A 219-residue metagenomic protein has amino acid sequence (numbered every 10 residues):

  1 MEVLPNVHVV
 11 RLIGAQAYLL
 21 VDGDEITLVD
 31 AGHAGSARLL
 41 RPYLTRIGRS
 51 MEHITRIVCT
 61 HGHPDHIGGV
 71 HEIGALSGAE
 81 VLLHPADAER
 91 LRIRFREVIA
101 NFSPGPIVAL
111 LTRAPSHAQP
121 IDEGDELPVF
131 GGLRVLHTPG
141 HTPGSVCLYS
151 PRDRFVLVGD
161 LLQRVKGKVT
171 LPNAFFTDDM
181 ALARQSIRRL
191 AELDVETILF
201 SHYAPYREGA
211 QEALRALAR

Functional and structural regions predicted by a protein language model:
M1-I47, C147-G159, R164: Conserved beta-strand hairpin/beta-sheet module of binuclear metal-dependent hydrolase folds, prominently
M1-P5, G105-A109, P128-G131: Short Pro/Gly-enriched beta-strand edge/turn motifs at strand-loop
P5, R49-E52, L193: Structured loop/turn residues at beta-strand edges in well-structured enzyme cores
N6, L20, D30, L40 (+9 more regions): Divalent metal-coordination and catalytic microenvironments
H8, E80, H117-Q119, R134 (+1 more regions): Conserved beta-strand segments of alpha/beta enzyme cores
I26, H33-G35, E126-P128, G132-P139 (+1 more regions): Metallo-beta-lactamase
G35-R38, T45-E123: Active-site HxH/HxHxD metal-binding segment of metal-dependent hydrolases
L40-P42, G69-E72, F95-R96, S150-P151 (+2 more regions): Short amphipathic alpha-helical segments
